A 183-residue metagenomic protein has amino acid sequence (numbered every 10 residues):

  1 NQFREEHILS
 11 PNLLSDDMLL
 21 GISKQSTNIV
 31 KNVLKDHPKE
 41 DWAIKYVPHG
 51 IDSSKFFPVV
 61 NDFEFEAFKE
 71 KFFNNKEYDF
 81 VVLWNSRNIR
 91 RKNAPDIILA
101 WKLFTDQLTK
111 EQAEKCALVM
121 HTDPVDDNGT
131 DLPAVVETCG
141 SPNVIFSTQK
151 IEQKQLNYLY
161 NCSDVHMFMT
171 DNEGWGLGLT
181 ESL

Functional and structural regions predicted by a protein language model:
L20, N74-K92, I98-W101, V119: Conserved donor-binding/catalytic core segment of Leloir-type glycosyltransferases
Q25, G50: Carbohydrate-associated surface elements
K31, I51-K71, Y78: Acidic anion/phosphate-binding donor-loop and adjacent secondary structure in glycosyltransferase catalytic cores
G129-K154: Nucleotide-activated donor-binding/catalytic signature segment of Leloir-type glycosyltransferases, i.e., the conserved
Y158-S163: Short alpha-helical donor nucleotide-sugar binding micro-motif in glycosyltransferases
D171: Aromatic "clamp/platform" in nucleotide-sugar-dependent glycosyltransferases that forms part of the donor/acceptor
G176-L179: Short glycine/serine-rich donor-binding loops of glycosyltransferases
